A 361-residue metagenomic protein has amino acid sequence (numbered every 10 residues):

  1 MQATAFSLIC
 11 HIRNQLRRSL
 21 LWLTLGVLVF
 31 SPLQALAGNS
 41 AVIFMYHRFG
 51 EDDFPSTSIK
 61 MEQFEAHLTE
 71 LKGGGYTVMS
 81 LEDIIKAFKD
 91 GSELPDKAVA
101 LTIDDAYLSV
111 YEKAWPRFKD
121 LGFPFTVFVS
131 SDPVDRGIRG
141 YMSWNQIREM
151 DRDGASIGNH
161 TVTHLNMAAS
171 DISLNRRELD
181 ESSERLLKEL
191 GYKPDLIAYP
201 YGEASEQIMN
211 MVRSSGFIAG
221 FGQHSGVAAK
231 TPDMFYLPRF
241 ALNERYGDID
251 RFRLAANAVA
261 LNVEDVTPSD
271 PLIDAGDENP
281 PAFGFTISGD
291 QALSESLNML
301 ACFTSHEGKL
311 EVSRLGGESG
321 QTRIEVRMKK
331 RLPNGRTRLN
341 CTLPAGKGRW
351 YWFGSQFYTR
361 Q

Functional and structural regions predicted by a protein language model:
Q2-K97, P116-F125, S131-G137, M142 (+1 more regions): Terminal accessory/targeting
N39-S58, G74-T77, A87-D90, L94-V99 (+4 more regions): Metal-dependent polysaccharide deacetylase catalytic core of the NodB/CE4 family, i.e., the active-site-bearing domain
E82, Q223-H224: Beta->alpha turn/N-cap motifs
Y201, H224-S225: Short secondary-structure boundary segments
G226-K230: A ligand-binding cleft/hinge motif common to bilobed small-molecule-binding domains
